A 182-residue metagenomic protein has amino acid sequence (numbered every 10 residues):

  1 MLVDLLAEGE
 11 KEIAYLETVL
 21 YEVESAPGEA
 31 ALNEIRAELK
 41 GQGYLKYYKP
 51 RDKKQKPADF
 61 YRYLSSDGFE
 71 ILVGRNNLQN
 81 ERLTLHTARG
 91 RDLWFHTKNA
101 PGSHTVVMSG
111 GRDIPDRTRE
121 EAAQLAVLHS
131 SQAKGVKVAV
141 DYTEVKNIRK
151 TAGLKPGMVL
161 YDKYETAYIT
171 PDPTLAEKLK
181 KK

Functional and structural regions predicted by a protein language model:
M1: Short His/Asp/Glu-rich catalytic/ion-coordination signatures at enzyme active sites or charged loops
D4: Segments forming glycine/polar-rich beta-alpha architectures that bind adenosine-containing cofactors
A7-E70: Coiled-coil termination/hinge junctions
G9, I114-S131: Short secondary-structure subsegments characteristic of cysteine-rich extracellular domains
A14, Y21, G110, Q124-K134: Hydrophobic alpha-helix feature that most strongly marks membrane-spanning transmembrane helices and their immediate
G28, N76, D172-P173: General structural signal for secondary-structure boundaries
Y44-A122: Domain-scale macromolecular recognition modules
H129, A133-K182: Intrinsically disordered, low-complexity regulatory tails
